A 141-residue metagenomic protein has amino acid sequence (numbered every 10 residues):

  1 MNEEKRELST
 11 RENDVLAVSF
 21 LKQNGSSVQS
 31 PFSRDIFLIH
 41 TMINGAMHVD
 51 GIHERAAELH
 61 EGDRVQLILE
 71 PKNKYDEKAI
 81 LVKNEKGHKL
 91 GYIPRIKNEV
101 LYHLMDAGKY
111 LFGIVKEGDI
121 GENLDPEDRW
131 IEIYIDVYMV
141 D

Functional and structural regions predicted by a protein language model:
M1-D141: Conserved active-site motif detector
